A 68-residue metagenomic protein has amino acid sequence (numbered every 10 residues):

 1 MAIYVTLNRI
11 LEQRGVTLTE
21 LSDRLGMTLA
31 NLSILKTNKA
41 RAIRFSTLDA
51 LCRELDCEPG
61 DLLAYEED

Functional and structural regions predicted by a protein language model:
M1-V16: A short, Lys/Arg-rich alpha-helix, primarily the initiator
N8, T19, D49: Residues within the helices of the helix-turn-helix
L11, S22, C52: The alpha-helix within a helix-turn-helix
V16-I34: Short alpha-helical DNA-recognition segment
K36, T47, E66: DNA major-groove recognition helix of helix-turn-helix
K39-A50: Short, basic-rich loop-to-helix N-cap that marks the start of a DNA-contacting helix
D56-D68: Short C-terminal boundary/hinge segments that cap the last helix of small helical domains
